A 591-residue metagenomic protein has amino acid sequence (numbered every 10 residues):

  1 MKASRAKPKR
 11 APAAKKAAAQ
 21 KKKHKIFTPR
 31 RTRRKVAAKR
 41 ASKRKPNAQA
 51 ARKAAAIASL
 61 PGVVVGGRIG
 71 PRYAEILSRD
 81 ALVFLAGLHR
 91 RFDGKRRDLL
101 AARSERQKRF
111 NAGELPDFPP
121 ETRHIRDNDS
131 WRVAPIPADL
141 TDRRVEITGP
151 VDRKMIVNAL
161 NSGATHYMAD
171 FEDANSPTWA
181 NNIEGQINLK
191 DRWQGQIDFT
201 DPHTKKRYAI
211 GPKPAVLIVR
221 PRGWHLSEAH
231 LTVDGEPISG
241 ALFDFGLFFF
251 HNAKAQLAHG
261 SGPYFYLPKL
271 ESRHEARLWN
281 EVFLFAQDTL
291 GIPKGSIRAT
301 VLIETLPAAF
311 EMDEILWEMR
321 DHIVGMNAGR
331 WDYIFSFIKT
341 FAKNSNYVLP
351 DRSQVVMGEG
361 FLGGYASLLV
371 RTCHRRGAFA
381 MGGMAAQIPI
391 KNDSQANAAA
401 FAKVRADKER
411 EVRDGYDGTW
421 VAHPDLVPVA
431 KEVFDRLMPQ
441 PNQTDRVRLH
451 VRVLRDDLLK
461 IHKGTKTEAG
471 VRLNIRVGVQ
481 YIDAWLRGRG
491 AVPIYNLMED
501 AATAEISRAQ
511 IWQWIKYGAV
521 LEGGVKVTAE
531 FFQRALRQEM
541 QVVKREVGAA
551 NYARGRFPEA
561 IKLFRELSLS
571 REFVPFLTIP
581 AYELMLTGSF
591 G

Functional and structural regions predicted by a protein language model:
M1-A54: Arg/Lys-rich, intrinsically disordered low-complexity tails that mediate electrostatic binding and condensation
K39-R40, R52-G591: Expand to "…catalyze enediolate/carbanion chemistry for C-C bond making/breaking, isomerization, decarboxylation
